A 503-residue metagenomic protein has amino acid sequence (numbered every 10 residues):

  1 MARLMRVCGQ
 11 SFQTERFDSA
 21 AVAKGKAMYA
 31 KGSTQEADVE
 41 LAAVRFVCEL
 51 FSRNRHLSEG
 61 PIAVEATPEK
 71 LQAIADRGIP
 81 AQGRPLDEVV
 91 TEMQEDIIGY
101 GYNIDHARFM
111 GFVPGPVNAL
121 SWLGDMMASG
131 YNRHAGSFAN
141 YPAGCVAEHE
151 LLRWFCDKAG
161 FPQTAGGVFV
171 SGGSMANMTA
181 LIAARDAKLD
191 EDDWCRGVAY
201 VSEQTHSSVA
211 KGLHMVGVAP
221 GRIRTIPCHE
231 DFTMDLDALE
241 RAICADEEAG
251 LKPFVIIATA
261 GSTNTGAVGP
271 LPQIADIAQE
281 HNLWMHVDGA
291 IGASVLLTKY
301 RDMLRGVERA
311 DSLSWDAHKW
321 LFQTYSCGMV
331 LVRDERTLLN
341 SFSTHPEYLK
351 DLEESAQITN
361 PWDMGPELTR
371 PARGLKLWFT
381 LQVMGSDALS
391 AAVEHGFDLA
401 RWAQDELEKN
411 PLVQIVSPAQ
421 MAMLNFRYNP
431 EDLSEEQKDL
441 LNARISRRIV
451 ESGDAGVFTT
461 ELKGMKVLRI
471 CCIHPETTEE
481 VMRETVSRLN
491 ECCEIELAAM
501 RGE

Functional and structural regions predicted by a protein language model:
F12, F17-T164, V450-A455, I473 (+3 more regions): N-terminal entrance/gating region of PLP-dependent enzymes' catalytic architecture
M175-N340: Conserved PLP-enzyme active-site core in the AAT-like
S262, G306-N410: Active-site C-terminal subdomain of aminotransferase-like
I415-I449: Conserved PLP-binding catalytic core of the aspartate aminotransferase-like
M423, E451-R469: Conserved PLP cofactor-binding pocket of PLP-dependent enzymes
L462-E503: PLP-dependent enzyme catalytic core of the Aspartate aminotransferase-like
